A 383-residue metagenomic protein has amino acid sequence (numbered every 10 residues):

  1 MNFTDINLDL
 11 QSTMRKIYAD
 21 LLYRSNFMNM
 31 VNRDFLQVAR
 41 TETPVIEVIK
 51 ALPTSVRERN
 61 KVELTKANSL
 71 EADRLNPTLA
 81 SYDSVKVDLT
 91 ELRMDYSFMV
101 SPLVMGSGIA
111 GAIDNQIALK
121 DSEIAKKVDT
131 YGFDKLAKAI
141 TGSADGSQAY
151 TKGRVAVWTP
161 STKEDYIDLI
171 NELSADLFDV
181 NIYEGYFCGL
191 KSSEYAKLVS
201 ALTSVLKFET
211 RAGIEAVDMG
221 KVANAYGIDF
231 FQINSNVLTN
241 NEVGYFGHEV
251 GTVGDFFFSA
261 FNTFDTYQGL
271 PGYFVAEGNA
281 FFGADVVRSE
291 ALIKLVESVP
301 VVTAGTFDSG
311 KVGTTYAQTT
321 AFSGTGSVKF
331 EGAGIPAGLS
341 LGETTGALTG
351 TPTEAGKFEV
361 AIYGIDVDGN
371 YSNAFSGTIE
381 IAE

Functional and structural regions predicted by a protein language model:
N2-N32, A39-S55, V157-S161, S200-V299: Sequence/fold signature of self-assembling virion shell proteins
F98-D176, K294-S298: Alpha-helical scaffold segments that mediate packing/assembly in large oligomeric complexes
V299-S327, G377: Solvent-exposed, low-complexity, repeat-rich "mucin-like" stalks and linkers
G326, E354-F358: Short tyrosine-centred short linear motifs in exposed loops/low-complexity segments
G326, G332-L341: Short, solvent-exposed loop/linker segments at beta-strand-coil boundaries, enriched for Pro/Gly and Ser/Thr
A337-T353: Strand-loop-strand motifs at the edges of beta-sheets in extracellular beta-sandwich domains
N370-A382: C-terminal edge beta-strand
